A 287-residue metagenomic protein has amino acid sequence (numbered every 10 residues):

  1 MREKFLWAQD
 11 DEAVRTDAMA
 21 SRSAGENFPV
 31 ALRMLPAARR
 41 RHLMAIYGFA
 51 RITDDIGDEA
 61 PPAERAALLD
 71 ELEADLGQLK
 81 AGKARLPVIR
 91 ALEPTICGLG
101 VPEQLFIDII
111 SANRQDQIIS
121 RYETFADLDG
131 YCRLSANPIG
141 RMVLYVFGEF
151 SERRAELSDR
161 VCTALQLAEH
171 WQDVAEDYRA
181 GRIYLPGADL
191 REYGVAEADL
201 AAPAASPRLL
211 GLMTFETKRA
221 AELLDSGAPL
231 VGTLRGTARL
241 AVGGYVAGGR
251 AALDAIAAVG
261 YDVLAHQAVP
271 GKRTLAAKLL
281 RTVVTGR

Functional and structural regions predicted by a protein language model:
M1-L167, W171-R287: Catalytic cores of Mg2+-dependent Asp-rich isoprenoid enzymes
